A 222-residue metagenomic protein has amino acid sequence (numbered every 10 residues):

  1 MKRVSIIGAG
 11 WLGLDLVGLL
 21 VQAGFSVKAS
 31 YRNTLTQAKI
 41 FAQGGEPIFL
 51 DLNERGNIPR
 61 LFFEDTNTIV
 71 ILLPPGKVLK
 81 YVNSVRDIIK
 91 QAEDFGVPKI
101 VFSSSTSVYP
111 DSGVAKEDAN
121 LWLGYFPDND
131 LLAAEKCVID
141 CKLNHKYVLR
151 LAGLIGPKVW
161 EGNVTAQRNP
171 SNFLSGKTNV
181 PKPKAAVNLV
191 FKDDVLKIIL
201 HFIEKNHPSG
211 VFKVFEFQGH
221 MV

Functional and structural regions predicted by a protein language model:
V4-G8: Conserved N-terminal Rossmann-fold NAD(P)-binding element of oxidoreductases
G13-L14: N-terminal Rossmann-fold NAD(P) dinucleotide-binding loop
E64-F102, A133: NAD(P)-cofactor binding segment of oxidoreductase domains
D87-F126: Conserved Rossmann-fold NAD(P)-dependent oxidoreductase catalytic core, especially the SDR/UDP-sugar
G113-V148: Catalytic helix-loop patch of NAD(P)-dependent Rossmann-fold dehydrogenases
W122-Y125, A152-V159, P181-K192: Glycine-rich "substrate-gating" loop/helix at the edge of Rossmann-like oxidoreductase active sites
L132, L143, I155-V180, H201-F212: Glycine/proline-rich active-site loop of Rossmann-fold NAD(P)-dependent oxidoreductases
A185-D193, F212-V222: Substrate-binding strand-loop-helix patch in Rossmann-like NAD(P)-dependent oxidoreductase/epimerase domains
